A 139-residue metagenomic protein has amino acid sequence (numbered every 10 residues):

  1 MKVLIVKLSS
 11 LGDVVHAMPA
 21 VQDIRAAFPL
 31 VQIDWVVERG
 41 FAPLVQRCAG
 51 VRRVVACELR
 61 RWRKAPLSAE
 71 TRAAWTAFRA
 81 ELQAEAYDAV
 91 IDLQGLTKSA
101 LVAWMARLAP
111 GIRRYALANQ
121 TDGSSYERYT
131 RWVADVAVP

Functional and structural regions predicted by a protein language model:
M1-P139: Catalytic machinery of carbohydrate-active enzymes, primarily nucleotide-sugar-dependent glycosyltransferases
